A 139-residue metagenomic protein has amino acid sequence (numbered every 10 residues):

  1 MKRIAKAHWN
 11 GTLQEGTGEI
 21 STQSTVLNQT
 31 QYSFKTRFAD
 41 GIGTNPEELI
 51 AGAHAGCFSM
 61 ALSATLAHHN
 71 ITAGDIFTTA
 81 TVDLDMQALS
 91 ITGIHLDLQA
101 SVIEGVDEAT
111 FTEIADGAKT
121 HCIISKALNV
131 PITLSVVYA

Functional and structural regions predicted by a protein language model:
M1-G52, S59-A139: Extended beta-strand/beta-hairpin segments
